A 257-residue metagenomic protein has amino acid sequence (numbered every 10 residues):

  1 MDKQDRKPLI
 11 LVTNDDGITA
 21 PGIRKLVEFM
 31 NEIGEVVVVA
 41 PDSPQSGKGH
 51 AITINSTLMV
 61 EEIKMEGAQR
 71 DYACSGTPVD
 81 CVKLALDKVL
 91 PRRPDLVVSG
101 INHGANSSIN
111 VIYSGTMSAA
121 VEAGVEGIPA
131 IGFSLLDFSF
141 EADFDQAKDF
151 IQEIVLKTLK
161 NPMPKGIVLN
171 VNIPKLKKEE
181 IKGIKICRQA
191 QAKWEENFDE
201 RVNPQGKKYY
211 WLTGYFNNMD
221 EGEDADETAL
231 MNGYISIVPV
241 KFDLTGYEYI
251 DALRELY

Functional and structural regions predicted by a protein language model:
D2-I10, P21-K88, R92-R93: A cross-family phosphate/adenosyl-ligand binding-site feature
V12-T19, V111: Short, glycine-rich nucleotide/cofactor-binding loops
D16-K25, Q205: Short acidic, Gly/Ser-rich segments with clustered Asp/Glu that frequently serve as metal-coordination loops in enzyme
A85-P91, S118-P129: Alpha-helix C-terminal capping segments
L96: Short, Asp-centered acidic motifs that coordinate Mg2+ and/or phosphate in catalytic or ligand-binding sites
A105-S114: Glycine/threonine-rich flexible loop motifs
G124-Q146: Glycine-rich phosphate/pyrophosphate-binding loops and their adjacent beta-strand/loop elements at enzyme active sites
D145-Y257: Electrostatically charged, flexible surface regions
